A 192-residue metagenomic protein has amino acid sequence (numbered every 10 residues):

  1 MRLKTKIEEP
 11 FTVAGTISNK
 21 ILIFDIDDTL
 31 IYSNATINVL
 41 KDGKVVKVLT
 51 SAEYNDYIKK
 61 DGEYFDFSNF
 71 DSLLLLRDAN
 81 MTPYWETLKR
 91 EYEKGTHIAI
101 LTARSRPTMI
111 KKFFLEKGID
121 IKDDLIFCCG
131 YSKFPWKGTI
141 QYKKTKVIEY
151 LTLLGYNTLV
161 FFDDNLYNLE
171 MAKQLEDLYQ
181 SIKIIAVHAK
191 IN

Functional and structural regions predicted by a protein language model:
M1-T12, A186-N192: C-terminal accessory extensions appended to soluble enzyme cores
K6, P83-T87, Y142-K146: Well-ordered alpha-helical segments embedded in enzymatic catalytic cores
F11, G15-K137: Alpha-helical substrate-recognition element adjacent to the catalytic core
A14, L88-E91, Y150-L154, L175: Hydrophobic helix-cap positions at the C-terminus of alpha-helices in RecA-like/P-loop ATPase nucleotide-binding cores
T87, K112-F113, K146, M171-L175: A short acidic, amphipathic alpha-helical/loop segment
H97-A99, V160, I185-V187: A structural signal for isolated positions on well-ordered beta-strands in alpha/beta enzyme cores
Y142-Y167, A172: Conserved Lys-Pro-Asp/Glu-containing loop-to-beta segment of HAD-superfamily phosphomonoesterases, centered on
K173-N192: Acidic, PIN/NYN-like endoribonuclease modules and their adjacent C-terminal/linker elements
